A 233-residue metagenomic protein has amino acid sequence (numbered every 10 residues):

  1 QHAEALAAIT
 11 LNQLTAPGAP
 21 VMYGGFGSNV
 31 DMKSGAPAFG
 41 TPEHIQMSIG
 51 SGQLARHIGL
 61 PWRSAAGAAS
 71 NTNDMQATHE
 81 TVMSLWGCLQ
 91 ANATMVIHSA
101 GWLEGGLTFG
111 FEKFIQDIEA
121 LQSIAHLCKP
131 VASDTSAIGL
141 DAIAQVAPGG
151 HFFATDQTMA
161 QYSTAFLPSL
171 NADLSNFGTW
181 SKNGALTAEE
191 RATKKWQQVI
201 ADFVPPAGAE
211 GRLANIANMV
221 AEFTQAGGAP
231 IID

Functional and structural regions predicted by a protein language model:
Q1-A120: Glycine-rich anion/phosphate-binding loop at the beta-strand->alpha-helix junction
E112-D233: Catalytic-core signal marking the mid-to-C-terminal active-site face
